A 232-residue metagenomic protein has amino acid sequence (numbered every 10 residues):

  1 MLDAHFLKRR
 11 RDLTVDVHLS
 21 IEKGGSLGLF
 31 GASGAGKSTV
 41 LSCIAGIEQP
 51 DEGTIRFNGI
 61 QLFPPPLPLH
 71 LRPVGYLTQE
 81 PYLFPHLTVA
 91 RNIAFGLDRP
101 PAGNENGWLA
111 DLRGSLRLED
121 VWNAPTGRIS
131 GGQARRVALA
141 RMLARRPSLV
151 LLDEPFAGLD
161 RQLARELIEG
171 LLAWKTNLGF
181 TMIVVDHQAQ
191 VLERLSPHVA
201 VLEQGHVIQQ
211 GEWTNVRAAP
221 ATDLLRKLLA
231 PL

Functional and structural regions predicted by a protein language model:
A45: Helix-to-loop junction immediately C-terminal to a conserved catalytic motif
Q61-G75, R99, V216-P220: ABC ATPase NBD coupling module
N104-V121, L172: Conserved ABC ATPase "signature" region
P125-I129, Q133: Conserved ABC ATPase signature
V150-D153: Catalytic Walker B motif of ABC-type/P-loop ATPase nucleotide-binding domains
D186-H187: H-loop/switch region of ABC-family ATPase nucleotide-binding domains
